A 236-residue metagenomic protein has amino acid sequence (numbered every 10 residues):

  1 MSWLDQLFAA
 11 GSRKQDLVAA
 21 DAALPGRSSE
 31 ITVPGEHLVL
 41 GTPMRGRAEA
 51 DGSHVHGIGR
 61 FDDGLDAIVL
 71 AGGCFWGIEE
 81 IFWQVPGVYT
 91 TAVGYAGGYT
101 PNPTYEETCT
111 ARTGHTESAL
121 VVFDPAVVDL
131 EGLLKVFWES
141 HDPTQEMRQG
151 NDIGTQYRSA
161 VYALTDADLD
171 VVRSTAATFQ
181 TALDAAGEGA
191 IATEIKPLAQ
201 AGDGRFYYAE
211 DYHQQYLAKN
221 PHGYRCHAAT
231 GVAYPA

Functional and structural regions predicted by a protein language model:
M1-A236: Flexible coil/turn and secondary-structure edge motifs
